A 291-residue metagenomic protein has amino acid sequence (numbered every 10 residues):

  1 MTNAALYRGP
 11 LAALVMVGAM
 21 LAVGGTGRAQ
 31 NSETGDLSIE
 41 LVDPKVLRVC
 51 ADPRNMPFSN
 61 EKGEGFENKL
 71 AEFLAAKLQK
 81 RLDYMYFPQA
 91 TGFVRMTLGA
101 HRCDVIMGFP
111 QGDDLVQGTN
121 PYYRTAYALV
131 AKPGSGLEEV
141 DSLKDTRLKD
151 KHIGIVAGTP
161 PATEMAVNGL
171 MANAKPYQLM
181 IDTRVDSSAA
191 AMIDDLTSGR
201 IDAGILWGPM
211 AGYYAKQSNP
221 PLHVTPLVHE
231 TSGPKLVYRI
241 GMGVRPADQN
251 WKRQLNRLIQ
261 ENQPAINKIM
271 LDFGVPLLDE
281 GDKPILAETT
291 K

Functional and structural regions predicted by a protein language model:
T2-A13: Bacterial N-terminal signal peptides that target proteins for export
A12-A22: Bacterial N-terminal signal peptides
Q30-S32, P160-I181, H223, N256-K291: Ligand-binding clefts/hinges and TM-proximal coupling segments of bilobed small-molecule sensing domains
N31-D114, T183-V185, D272-F273: Extracytoplasmic small-molecule ligand-binding "clamshell" domains of the periplasmic binding protein/Venus flytrap
D52-P53, R124-G136, K216-I259, F273-K291: Periplasmic-binding protein-like
P53-P57, E61-K77, L129-S188, P209-M210: Bilobed "Venus flytrap"/periplasmic-binding protein-like clamshell domains and structurally analogous long
E72, A76, R81-R147, G158 (+1 more regions): Acidic, polar ligand-binding/catalytic clefts
G92-F93, V105-Q117, V167, T197-L236: A ligand-binding cleft/hinge motif common to bilobed small-molecule-binding domains
